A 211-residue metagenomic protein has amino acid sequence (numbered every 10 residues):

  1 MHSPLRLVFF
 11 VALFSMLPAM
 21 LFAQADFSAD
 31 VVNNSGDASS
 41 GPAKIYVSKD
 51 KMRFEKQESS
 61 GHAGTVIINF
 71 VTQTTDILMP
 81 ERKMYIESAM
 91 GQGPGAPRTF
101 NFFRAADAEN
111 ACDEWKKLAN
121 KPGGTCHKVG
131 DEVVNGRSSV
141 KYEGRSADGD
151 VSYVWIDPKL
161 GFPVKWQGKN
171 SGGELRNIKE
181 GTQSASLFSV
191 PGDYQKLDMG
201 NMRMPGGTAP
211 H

Functional and structural regions predicted by a protein language model:
M1-F10: Bacterial N-terminal signal peptides that target proteins for export
H2, Q24-F27, V31, M90 (+4 more regions): Low-complexity, Gly/Pro
F10-V11, L21: Cleavable N-terminal signal peptides
L17-A23: Sec/Tat signal peptide C-region and signal peptidase I cleavage site
A23-S39, K51-E55: A short, Trp-centered hydrophobic/proline-enriched beta-strand micro-motif
Q24-A25, G36, E81-R82, P122-C126 (+3 more regions): Non-transmembrane domains of secretory- and envelope-associated proteins
K44-A111, V151-Y153, K159-T182: An acidic-aromatic
N101-V134: Secreted/surface-exposed cysteine- and glycine-rich disulfide frameworks
